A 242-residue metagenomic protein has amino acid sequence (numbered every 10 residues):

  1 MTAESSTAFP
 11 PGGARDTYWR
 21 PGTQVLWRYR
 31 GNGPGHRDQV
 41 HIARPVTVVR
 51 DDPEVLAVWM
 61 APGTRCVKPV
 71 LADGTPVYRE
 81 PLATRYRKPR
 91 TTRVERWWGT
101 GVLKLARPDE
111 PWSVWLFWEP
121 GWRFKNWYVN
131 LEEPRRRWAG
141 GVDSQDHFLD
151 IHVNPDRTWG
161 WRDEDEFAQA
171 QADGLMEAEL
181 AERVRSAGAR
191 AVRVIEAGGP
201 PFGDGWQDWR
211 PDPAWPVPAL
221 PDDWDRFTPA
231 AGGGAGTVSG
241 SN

Functional and structural regions predicted by a protein language model:
M1-W98: Charge-rich, low-complexity N-terminal segments
M1-Y18, D222-N242: Actinobacteria-biased recognition of intrinsically disordered, low-complexity terminal regions
D51-E54, G121, N154-D156: Short acidic-glycine loop/turn motifs at beta-strand connectors
L56-M60, R123-N130, T158-D165: Short, well-ordered strand-loop elements centered on a beta-strand within folded domains, enriched for acidic residues
V67-A72, A139-G140, A170-G174: A short, polar/proline- and glycine-enriched secondary-structure boundary/capping micro-motif
R96-L149: Structured beta-strand/loop patches that form or line metal/cofactor-binding pockets in enzymes
H147-V194: A hydrophobic, small-residue-rich beta->alpha segment in the mid-to-C-terminal subdomain of diverse proteins
S186-G234, V238-G240: Cysteine/selenocysteine-centered motifs that mediate thiol-based redox chemistry or coordinate metal-sulfur cofactors
